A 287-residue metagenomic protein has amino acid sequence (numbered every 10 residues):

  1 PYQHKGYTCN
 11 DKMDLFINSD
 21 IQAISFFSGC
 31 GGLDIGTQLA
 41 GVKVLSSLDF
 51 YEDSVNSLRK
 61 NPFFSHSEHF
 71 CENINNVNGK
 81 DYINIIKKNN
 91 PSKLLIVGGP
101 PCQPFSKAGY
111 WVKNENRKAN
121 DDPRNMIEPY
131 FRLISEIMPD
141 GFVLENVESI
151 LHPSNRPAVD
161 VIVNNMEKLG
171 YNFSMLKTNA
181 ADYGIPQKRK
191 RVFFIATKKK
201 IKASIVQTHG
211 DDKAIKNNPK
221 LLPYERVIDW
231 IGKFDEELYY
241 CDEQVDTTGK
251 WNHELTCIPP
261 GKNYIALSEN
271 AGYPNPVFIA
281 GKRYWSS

Functional and structural regions predicted by a protein language model:
P1-V44, N165-K168, R191-S287: S-adenosyl-L-methionine-dependent DNA methyltransferase catalytic core
Y2-M138, E148-H152, P157-D160: Core alpha/beta nucleotide-donor-binding catalytic domains of modification enzymes
K43, H69, P100, E145 (+3 more regions): Residue-level signal for pocket-adjacent positions within structured domains
V55-N56, N125-F131, N172-K177, Q207-T208 (+2 more regions): Short C-terminal domain-edge/linker segments immediately following a structured domain
N76-G79, K107, S149-P153, A180 (+6 more regions): Generic structural "secondary-structure junction" signal
I85-N90, A180-D182, S286: Short, P/G- and charge-enriched loop/turn segments at secondary-structure junctions
P123-T197: Conserved Class I SAM-dependent methyltransferase catalytic core
